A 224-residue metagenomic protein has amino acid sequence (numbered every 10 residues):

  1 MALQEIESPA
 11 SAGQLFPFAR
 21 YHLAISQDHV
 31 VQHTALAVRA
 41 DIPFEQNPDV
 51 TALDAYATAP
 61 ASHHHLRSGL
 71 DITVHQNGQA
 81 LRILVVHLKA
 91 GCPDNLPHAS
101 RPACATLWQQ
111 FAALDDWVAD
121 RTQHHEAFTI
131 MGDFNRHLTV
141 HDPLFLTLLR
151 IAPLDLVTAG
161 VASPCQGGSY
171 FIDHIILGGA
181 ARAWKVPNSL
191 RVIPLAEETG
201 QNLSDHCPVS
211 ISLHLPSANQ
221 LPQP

Functional and structural regions predicted by a protein language model:
M1-L3, A24, A57-P60, L96-L107 (+5 more regions): Second-shell loop/turn segments in exported
A2, S8-S11, H33, A103 (+4 more regions): Stable alpha-helical elements in mature extracytoplasmic
A2-L88: Structured beta-strand-rich core segments of catalytic domains in phosphoester-bond hydrolases
I6-E7, H87-K89, F134-H137, P208: Catalytic metal-binding/acid-base residues of hydrolase active sites
G13-F16, N47-V50, D94-P97, H141-P143 (+2 more regions): Short, solvent-exposed loop/turn and secondary-structure capping segments
P43, K89-C92, R182, L215-S217: Short loop/turn segments at secondary-structure transitions that flank enzyme active sites
H64, D116-T129, N135-P224: Metal-dependent phosphoester-hydrolase catalytic domains
Q79, V85-A103: Active-site His/acidic residue clusters
